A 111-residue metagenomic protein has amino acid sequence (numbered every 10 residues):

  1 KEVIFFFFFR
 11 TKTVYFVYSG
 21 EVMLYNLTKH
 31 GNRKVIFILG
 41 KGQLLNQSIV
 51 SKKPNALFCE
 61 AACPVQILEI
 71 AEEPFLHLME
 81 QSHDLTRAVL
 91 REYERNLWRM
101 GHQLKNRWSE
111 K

Functional and structural regions predicted by a protein language model:
E2-C63: Cyclic nucleotide-binding regulatory domains
K41-Q43, K52-P54, P64-V65, T86-R87 (+2 more regions): Short, charged/polar low-complexity linear motifs in solvent-exposed/disordered segments
L44, F75-L76: A generic structural signal for short hydrophobic patches within well-formed alpha-helices
E80, D84-K111: Polybasic "coupling" helices that flank or enter modular domains
